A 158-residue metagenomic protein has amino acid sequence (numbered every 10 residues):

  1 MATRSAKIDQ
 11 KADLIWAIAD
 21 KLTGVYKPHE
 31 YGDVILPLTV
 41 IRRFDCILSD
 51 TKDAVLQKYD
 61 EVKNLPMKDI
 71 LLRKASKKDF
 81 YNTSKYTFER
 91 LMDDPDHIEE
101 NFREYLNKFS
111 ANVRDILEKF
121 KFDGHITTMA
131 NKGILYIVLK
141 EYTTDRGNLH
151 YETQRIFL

Functional and structural regions predicted by a protein language model:
M1-L158: Non-catalytic, mostly N-terminal accessory regions of nucleic-acid modification and defense proteins
